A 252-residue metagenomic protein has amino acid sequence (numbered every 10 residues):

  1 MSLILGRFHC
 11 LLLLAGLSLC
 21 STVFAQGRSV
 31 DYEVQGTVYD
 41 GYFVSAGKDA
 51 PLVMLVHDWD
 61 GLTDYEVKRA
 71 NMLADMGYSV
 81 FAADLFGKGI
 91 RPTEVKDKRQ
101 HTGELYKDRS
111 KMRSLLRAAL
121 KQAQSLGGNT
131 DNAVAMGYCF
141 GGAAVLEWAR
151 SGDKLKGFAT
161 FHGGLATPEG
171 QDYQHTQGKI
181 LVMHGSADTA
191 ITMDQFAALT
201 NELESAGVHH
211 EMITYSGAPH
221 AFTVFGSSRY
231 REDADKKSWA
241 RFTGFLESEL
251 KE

Functional and structural regions predicted by a protein language model:
H9-S21: Bacterial N-terminal signal peptides
S29-G128, G226: Serine-hydrolase catalytic machinery in alpha/beta-hydrolase-like enzymes
G127-Y138: Alpha/beta-hydrolase fold nucleophile elbow
G137-G141, V145: Gly/Ala-rich beta-loop-alpha elbow adjacent to hydrolase catalytic centers
K154-G164: A conserved short beta-strand
V182-H184, D188: Short beta-strand/loop motif that positions the catalytic acidic residue of the alpha/beta-hydrolase fold
A190-Q195: Conserved alpha/beta-hydrolase "acid-adjacent" motif
A197, E204-E252: C-terminal catalytic histidine-bearing segment of alpha/beta-hydrolase fold enzymes
